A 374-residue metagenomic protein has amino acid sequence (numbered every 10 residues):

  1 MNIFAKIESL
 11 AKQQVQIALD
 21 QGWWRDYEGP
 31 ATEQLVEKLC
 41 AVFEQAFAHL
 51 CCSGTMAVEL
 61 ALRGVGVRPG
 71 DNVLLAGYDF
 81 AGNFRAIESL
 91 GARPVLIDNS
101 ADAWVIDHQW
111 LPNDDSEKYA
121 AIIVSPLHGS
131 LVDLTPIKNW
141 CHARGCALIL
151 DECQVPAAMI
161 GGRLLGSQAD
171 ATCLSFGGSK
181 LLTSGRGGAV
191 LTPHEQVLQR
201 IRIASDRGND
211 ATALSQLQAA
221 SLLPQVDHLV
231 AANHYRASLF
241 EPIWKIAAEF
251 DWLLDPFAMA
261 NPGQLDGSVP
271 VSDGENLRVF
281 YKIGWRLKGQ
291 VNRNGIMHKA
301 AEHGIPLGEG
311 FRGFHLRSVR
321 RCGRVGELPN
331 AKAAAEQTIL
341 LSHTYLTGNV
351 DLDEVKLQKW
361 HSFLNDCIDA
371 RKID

Functional and structural regions predicted by a protein language model:
M1-G64, R68, H142, A335-E336 (+1 more regions): Conserved PLP-binding active-site segment in aminotransferase class I/II-type PLP enzymes
E33-E37, Q45-A46, A121-S125, S130 (+2 more regions): PLP-dependent aminotransferase class I/II
H49, L74, V95, I149 (+4 more regions): Structural detector of well-ordered beta-strand residues that form the stable sheet scaffold of enzyme domains
R63, V67-E152, M159: PLP-dependent aminotransferase-like
L150-L182, I203: Conserved active-site segment immediately N-terminal to the catalytic lysine that forms the internal aldimine
L174-S175, G188-H194, V226: Short beta-strand-to-turn element immediately C-terminal to the catalytic PLP-Schiff-base lysine in fold type I
